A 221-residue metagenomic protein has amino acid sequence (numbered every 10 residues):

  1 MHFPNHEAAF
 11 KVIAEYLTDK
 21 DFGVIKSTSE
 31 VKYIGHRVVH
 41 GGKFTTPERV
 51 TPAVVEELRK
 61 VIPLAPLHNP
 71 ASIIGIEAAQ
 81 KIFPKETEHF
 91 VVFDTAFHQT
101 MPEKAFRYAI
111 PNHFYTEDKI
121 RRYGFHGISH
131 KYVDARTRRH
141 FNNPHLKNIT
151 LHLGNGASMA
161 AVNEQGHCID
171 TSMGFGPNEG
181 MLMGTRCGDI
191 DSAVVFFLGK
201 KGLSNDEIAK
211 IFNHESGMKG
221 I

Functional and structural regions predicted by a protein language model:
M1-F3, G174: Short glycine-rich, Thr/Ser-proximal phosphate-binding strand/loop in the N-terminal lobe of ATP-dependent enzymes
P4-A8, A53, P70-I74, G124 (+5 more regions): Conserved active-site and cofactor/substrate-binding residues in soluble primary-metabolism enzymes
L17, G23-H68, E88-F90, A96-A105: Short beta-strand-loop/turn "lid" adjacent to the catalytic site in phosphate-handling enzymes
I34, D94, Q165-G166, F212: Buried hydrophobic positions in well-ordered alpha/beta secondary-structure cores of metabolic enzymes
E57-G75, A79, E117-R121, F125 (+1 more regions): A gly/proline- and charged-residue-enriched helix-loop-helix capping module
G75-H89: A structural motif corresponding to the C-terminal end of an alpha-helix and its immediate exit/capping segment
F97-K200: Glycine-rich phosphate-binding loop of actin/hexokinase-like ATP-binding domains
K200-I221: A mobile "lid/hinge" subdomain adjacent to the ATP/sugar-phosphate binding pocket shared across diverse ATP-dependent
